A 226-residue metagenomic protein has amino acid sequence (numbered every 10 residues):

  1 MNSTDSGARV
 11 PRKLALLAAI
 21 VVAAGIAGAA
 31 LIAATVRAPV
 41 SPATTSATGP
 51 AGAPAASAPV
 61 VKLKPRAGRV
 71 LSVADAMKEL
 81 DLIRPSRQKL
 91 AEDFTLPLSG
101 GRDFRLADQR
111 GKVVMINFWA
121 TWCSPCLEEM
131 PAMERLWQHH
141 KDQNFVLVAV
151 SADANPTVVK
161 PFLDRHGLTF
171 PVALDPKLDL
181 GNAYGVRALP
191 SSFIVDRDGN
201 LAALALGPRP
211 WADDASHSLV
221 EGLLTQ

Functional and structural regions predicted by a protein language model:
M1-R9: Juxtamembrane low-complexity tails/linkers enriched in Ser/Thr-Pro and polybasic
A8-V21: N-terminal Sec-pathway targeting helices
A18-A30: Hydrophobic membrane-insertion alpha-helices, especially the h-region of bacterial N-terminal signal peptides
V36-D93: N-proximal helix/coil linker or "cap" segments that precede and/or mark the start of modular domains
R84-Q88, D93-V114: A short beta-strand-turn-helix
R110, F118-R135: Conserved redox-active cysteine motifs that mediate thiol-disulfide chemistry, especially di-cysteine Cys-X(1-2)-Cys
L127-H166, P176-A183: Structural microenvironment flanking redox-active thiols in thiol-disulfide oxidoreductases
P161-T169, L174-T225: Thiol/disulfide oxidoreductase modules built on the thioredoxin-like
